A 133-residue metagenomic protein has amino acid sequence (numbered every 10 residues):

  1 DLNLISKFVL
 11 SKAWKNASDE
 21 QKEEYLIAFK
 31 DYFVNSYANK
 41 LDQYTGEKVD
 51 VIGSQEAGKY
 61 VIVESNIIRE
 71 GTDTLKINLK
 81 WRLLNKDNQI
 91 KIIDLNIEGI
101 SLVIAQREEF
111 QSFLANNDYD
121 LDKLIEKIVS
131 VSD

Functional and structural regions predicted by a protein language model:
D1-Y37: Early exported N-terminus immediately downstream of N-terminal targeting peptides
N3-S6, S11, K15, D42-T45 (+3 more regions): Generic, ordered loop/turn and secondary-structure boundary motif
K7, I27, D31, N35 (+4 more regions): Charged/polar, solvent-exposed surface patches and flexible loops
V9, F29, G53-Q55, I67-R69 (+2 more regions): A mature extracytoplasmic/lumenal domain signature
N35-I77, K127, V131-D133: Surface-exposed, charged secondary-structure patches
N78-I104: Short beta-strand edge/turn micro-motifs at domain boundaries
D94-D133: Low-complexity, intrinsically disordered terminal/linker segments enriched in charged and Gly/Pro repeats
